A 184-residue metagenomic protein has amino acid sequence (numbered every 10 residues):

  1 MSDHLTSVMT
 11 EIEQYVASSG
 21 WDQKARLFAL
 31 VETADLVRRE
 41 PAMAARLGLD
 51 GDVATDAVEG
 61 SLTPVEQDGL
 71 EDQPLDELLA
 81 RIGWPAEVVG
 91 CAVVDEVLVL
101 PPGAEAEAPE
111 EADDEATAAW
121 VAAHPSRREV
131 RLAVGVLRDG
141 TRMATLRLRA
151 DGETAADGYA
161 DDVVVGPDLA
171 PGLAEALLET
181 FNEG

Functional and structural regions predicted by a protein language model:
S2-E13, D114-A116: Short linear interaction motifs
E11-Y15, D76-L78, T117-A119: Short alpha-helical segments and helix-capping/turn motifs at coil-helix boundaries
E13-G69: N-terminal interaction modules that seed assembly of large macromolecular complexes
V16, G20, R26, R39 (+3 more regions): Active-site-adjacent core segments of small-molecule enzymes
R26, G48, S61, E87-C91 (+3 more regions): A contiguous, surface-oriented mixed alpha/beta subdomain in the mid-to-C-terminal portion of proteins that forms
R26-L30, L62-P64, V89-V99, E129-L137 (+1 more regions): Ordered hydrophobic segments in well-structured contexts
D76-E96, G103-A106: Primary mode marks residue(s) on the alpha4-beta5-alpha5 output face of response regulator receiver
P102-G184: Glycine-rich, aromatic-bearing surface loops/beta-hairpins
